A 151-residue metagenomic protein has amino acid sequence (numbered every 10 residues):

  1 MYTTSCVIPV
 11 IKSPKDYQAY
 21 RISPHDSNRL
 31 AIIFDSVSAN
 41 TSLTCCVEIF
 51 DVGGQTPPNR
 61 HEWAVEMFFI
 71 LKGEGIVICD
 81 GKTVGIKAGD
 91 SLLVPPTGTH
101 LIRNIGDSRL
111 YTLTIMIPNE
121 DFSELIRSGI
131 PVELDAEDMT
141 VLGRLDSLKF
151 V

Functional and structural regions predicted by a protein language model:
M1-L43, R127-V151: A short, N-terminal "cap"/entry segment at the start of jelly-roll beta-barrel domains of the cupin/DSBH fold
D26, W63-A64, K82, G98-T99 (+2 more regions): A generic "binding-loop/recognition-motif" signal
I32, C46-H61: Conserved short histidine dyad/triad with adjacent acidic residue
V47, L93, S108-E124: A short hydrophobic beta-strand segment most commonly corresponding to one strand of the jelly-roll/cupin
E48, E74, K82-V84: Well-ordered beta-strand scaffold positions
P57-N59, V77-I78, V94, H100-G106 (+1 more regions): Short beta-strand His + acidic residue motifs that chelate non-heme Fe in jelly-roll/DSBH and cupin folds
W63-E66, I70-G75, D80: Glycine- and acidic-residue-biased ligand/ion/polar-headgroup-sensing regions
G81-P96: Short acidic-glycine-tyrosine-enriched beta hairpin
